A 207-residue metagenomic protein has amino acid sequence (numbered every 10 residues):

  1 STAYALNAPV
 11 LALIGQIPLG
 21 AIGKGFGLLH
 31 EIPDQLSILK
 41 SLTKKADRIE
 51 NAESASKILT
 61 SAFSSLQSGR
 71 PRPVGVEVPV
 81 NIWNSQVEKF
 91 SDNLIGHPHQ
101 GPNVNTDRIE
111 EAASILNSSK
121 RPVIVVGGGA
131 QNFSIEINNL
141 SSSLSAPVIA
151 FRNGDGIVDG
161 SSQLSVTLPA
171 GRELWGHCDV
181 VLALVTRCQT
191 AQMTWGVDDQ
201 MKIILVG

Functional and structural regions predicted by a protein language model:
S1-G207: N-terminal alpha/beta PP-like core and its mobile active-site loop of ThDP/TPP-dependent enzymes
